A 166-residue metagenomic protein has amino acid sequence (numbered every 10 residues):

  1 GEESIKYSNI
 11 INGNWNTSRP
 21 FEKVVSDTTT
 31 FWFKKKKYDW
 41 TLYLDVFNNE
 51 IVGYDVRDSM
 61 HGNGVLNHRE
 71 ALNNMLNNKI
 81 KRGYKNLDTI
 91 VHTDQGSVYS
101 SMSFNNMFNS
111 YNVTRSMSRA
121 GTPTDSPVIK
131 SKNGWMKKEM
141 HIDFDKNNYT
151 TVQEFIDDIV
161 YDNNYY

Functional and structural regions predicted by a protein language model:
G1-E2, T93-Q95, S101-M102, R115-K138 (+1 more regions): RNase H-like two-metal-ion nuclease catalytic core shared by retroviral integrases and related mobile-element nucleases
G1-R19, T122: Basic, flexible linker segments flanking DNA-binding modules in nucleic acid-interacting mobile-element proteins
I11, D27, Y43, N49 (+9 more regions): Mobile genetic element proteins and their domesticated derivatives, centered on retroelements and DNA transposons
G13-V52, D58-N63: An active-site-proximal beta-strand-loop segment
D55-G83: Active-site beta-loop-alpha junctions of metal-dependent nucleic acid enzymes, especially the RNase H-like/DDE
N74-N78, S103, M107-Y111: Alpha-helical structural signal in soluble globular domains
I80-S100, N106: Cysteine/selenocysteine-centered motifs that mediate thiol-based redox chemistry or coordinate metal-sulfur cofactors
H141-T150: Short, polar/flexible loop-turn hinges at active-site or ligand-entry regions and domain interfaces
